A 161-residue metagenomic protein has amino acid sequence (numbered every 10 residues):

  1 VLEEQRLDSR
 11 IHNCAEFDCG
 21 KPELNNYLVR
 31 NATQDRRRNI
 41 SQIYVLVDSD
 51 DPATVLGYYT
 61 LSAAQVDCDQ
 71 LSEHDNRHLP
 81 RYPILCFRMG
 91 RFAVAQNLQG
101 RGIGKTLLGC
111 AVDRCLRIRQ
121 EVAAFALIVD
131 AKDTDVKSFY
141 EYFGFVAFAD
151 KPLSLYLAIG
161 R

Functional and structural regions predicted by a protein language model:
V1-Q34, R38, T54: Short amphipathic alpha-helix that is part of the acyltransferase structural core
N39-A63, Q70: Conserved beta-hairpin
D51, V55-G57, L61, Y82 (+3 more regions): Short Lys/Arg-rich amphipathic alpha-helical segments
Y58-R91: Conserved acyl-donor/pantetheine-binding loop and adjacent beta-alpha core of acyl/acetyltransferases and related
G90-G100: A short, internal acetyl-CoA/4′-phosphopantetheine-binding micro-motif in the GNAT/acyltransferase core
G100-R114: Conserved acetyl-CoA-binding loop-helix of GNAT-fold acetyltransferases
L108, D133-V136, P152-I159: Short glycine/proline-centered loop/turn elements that form peptide/ligand docking sites
L116-R117, V122-A124, D130-D150: Conserved active-site alpha-helix within GNAT-family acetyltransferase domains
